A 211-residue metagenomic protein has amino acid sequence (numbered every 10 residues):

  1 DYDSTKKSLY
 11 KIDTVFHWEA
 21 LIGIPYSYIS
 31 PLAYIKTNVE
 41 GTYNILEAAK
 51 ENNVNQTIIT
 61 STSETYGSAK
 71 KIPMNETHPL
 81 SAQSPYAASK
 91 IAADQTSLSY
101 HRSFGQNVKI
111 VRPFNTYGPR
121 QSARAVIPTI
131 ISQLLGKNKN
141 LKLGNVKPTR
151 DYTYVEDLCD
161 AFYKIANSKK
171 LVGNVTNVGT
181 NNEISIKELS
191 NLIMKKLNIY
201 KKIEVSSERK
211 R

Functional and structural regions predicted by a protein language model:
D1-T116, K195-K196: N-terminal Rossmann-like NAD(P)+-binding domain of SDR-like oxidoreductases, especially those catalyzing
S4-K7, K11-T14, N44, Q95-T96 (+5 more regions): Alpha-helical elements of Rossmann-like donor-binding domains used by nucleotide-donor carbohydrate transfer enzymes
S27, I130, L143-V146: Generic structural signal for conserved hydrophobic packing positions in ordered secondary structure
I29, T37-E40, T77, S84 (+4 more regions): Residue-level signal for the nucleotide or nucleotide-sugar donor/cofactor binding architecture
A49, H101, L134, I165-A166: Hydrophobic pocket-lining residues that define ligand/cofactor binding sites across diverse proteins
S63, N181, R209: Conserved short acidic donor-positioning loop in nucleotide-sugar-dependent glycosyltransferases
I91, T116-T129, G136-L141, V155-E156 (+3 more regions): Glycine/proline-rich active-site loop of Rossmann-fold NAD(P)-dependent oxidoreductases
R150, K195, S207-R211: AMP-binding (ANL) adenylation modules
